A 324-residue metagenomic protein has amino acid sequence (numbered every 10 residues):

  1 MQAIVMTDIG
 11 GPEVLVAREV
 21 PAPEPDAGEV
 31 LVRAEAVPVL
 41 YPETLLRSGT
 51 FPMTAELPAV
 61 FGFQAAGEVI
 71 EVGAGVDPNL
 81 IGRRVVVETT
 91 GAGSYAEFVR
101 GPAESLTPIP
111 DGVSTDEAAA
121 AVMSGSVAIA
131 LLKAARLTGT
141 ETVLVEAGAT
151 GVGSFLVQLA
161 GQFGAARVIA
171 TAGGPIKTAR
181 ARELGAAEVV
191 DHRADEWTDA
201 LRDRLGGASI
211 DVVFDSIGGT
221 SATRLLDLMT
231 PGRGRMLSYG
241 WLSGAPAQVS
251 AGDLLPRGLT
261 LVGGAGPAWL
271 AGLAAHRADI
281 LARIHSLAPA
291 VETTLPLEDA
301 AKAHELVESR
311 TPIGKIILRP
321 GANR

Functional and structural regions predicted by a protein language model:
M1, G272-R324: C-terminal hydrophobic helical "lid"/dimerization subdomain of Rossmann-like NAD(P)H-dependent oxidoreductases
Q2, V16, R33, A66-E68 (+1 more regions): Residues located in well-ordered beta-strands
P21-V39, T50-G91: Glycine-rich beta-strand-centered segment in the early N-terminal region that forms part of a ligand/cofactor-binding
L45, V85-A149: NAD(P)H dinucleotide-binding glycine-rich loop of Rossmann-like/cofactor-binding domains, especially the beta1-alpha1
L80, A121-A194: Mid-domain Rossmann-like dinucleotide-binding core that forms the NAD(H)/NADP(H) cofactor-binding site
S94-A96, A172-R180, P246-A251: Short, glycine/polar-rich helix-capping loops at beta-to-alpha or helix-loop-helix junctions that flank or form
A181, T220-S286, P320-R324: Glycine-rich phosphate-binding loop and adjacent beta-alpha segment of Rossmann(oid) nucleotide-cofactor-binding
W197-G207: Short amphipathic alpha-helix with an adjacent loop that forms part of the alpha/beta core around
